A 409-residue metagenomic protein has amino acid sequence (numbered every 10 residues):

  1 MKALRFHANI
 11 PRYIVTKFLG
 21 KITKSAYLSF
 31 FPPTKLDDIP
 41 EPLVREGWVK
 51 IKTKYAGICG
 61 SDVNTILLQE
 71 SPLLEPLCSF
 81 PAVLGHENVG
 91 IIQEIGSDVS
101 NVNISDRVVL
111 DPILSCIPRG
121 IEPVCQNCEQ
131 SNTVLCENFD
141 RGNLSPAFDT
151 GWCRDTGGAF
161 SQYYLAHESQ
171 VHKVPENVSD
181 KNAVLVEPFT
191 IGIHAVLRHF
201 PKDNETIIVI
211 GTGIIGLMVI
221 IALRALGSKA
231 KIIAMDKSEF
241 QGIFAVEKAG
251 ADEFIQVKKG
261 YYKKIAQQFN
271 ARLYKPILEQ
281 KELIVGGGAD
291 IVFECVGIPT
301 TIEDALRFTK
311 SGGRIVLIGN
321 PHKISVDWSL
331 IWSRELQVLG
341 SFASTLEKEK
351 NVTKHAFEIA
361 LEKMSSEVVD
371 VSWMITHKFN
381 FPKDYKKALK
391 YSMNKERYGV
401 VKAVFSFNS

Functional and structural regions predicted by a protein language model:
M1-K17, E282, G286, V316-H322 (+2 more regions): C-terminal capping/lid region of NAD(P)-dependent oxidoreductase domains
M1-L84, Q162, S406-S409: Short N-terminal strand-loop motif that marks the start of NAD(P)H/FAD-dependent oxidoreductase cofactor-binding domains
P40-A56, S71-E129, H172-N177: Glycine-rich beta-strand-centered segment in the early N-terminal region that forms part of a ligand/cofactor-binding
E75-L77, H86, C116-I210: NAD(P)H dinucleotide-binding glycine-rich loop of Rossmann-like/cofactor-binding domains, especially the beta1-alpha1
T206-T212, R224-T300: Adenosine-nucleotide cofactor-binding segment
G216-L217: N-terminal Rossmann-fold NAD(P) dinucleotide-binding loop
K263-Q267, Y274-E282, G286, I324-H377 (+1 more regions): C-terminal substrate-binding/catalytic core of Rossmann-like NAD(P)-dependent dehydrogenases/reductases
R307-S325, V338-L339: ADP-ribose/adenylate-binding Rossmann-like module
